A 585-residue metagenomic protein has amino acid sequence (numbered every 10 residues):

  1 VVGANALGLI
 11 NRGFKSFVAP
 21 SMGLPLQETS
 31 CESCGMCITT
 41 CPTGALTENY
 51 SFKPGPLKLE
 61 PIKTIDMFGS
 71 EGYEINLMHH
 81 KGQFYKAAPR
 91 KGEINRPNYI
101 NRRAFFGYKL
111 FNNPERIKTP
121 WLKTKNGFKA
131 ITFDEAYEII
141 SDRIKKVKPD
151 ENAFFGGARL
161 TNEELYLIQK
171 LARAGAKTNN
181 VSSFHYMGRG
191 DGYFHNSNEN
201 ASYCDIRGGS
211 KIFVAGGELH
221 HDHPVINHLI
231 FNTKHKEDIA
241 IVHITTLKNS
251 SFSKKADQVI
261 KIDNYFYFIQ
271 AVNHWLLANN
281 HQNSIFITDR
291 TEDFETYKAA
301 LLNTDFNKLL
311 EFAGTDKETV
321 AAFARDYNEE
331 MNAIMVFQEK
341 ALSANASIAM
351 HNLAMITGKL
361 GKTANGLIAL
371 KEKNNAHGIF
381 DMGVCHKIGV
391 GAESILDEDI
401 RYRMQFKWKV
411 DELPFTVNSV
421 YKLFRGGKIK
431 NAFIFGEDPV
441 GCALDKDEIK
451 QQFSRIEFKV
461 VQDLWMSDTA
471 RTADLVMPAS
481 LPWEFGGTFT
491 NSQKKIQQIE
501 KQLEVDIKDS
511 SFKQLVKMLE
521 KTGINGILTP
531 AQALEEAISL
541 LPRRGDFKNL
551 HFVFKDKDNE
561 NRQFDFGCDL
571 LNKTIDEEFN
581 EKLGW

Functional and structural regions predicted by a protein language model:
V1-V2, T47-F485, K501, M518-N525 (+1 more regions): Catalytic alpha/large subunits of respiratory electron-transfer oxidoreductases, centered on bis-MGD molybdoenzymes
A6-S33, E48-D66, K129: Ferredoxin-like iron-sulfur electron-transfer modules
L26, I38-T39, L353: Conserved glycine-bearing catalytic or ligand-binding loops at nucleotide- and phosphate-handling centers of large
S30, C37-T40, I65, I100: The −1 position to Zn-ligating cysteines in a subset of zinc-ribbon hairpins
C34-G35, G314: A short glycine-leucine-enriched loop at secondary-structure breakpoints that most characteristically corresponds
M36-E48: Hydrophobic or amphipathic alpha-helical targeting/insertion segments
G486-E500: Catalytic or ion-translocation cores adjacent to nucleophile or general acid/base/metal-coordination motifs in diverse
V505-R544: Extracellular/periplasmic ligand-binding modules, especially the Venus flytrap/periplasmic-binding
